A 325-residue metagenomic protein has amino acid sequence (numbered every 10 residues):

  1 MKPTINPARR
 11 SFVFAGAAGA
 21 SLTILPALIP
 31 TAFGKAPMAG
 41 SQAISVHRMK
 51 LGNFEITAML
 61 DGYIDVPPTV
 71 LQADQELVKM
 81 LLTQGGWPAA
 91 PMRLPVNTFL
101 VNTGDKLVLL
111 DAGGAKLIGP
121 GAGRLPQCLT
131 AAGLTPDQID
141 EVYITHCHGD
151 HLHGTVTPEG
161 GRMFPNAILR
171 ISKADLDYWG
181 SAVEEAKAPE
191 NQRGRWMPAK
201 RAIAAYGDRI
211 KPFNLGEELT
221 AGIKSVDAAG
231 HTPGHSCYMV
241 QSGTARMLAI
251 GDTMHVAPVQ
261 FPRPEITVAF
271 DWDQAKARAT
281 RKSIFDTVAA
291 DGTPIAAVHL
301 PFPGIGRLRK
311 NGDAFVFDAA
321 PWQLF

Functional and structural regions predicted by a protein language model:
M1-A8, A18: N-terminal secretory signal peptides
K2-P3, G243-F325: Cap/insert and terminal regions of metallo-dependent hydrolase folds
P26-A58: C-terminal segment of N-terminal export signals and the immediately downstream linker at the start of the mature
K35-A36, G123, T130-A131, Q138 (+3 more regions): Metallo-beta-lactamase
S45-A132, C237-M254: Conserved beta-strand hairpin/beta-sheet module of binuclear metal-dependent hydrolase folds, prominently
N53, V101, D111, I139 (+6 more regions): Divalent metal-coordination and catalytic microenvironments
D61-G62, A112-A115, C147, A174-D175 (+3 more regions): Active-site metal-binding loops of divalent metal-dependent hydrolases
T98, G119-R170: Active-site metal-binding motif and surrounding structural segment of the metallo-beta-lactamase
